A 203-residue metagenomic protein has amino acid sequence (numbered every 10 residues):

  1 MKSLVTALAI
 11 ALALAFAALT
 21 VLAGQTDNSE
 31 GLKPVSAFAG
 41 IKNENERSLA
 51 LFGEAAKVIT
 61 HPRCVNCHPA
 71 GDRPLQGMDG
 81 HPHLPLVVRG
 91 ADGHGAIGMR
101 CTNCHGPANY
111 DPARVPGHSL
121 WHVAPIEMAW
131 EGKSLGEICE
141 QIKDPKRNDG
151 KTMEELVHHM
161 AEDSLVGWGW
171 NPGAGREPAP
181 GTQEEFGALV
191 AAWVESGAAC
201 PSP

Functional and structural regions predicted by a protein language model:
K2-A50, P62-N66, A70-L75, W193-P203: Post-cleavage N-terminal segment of exported redox proteins
A37-V58, P74, M78-H94: Electrostatic cytochrome c docking/interface patches
F38, E46, G53, P62 (+2 more regions): C-type cytochrome heme-c attachment and multiheme electron-transfer modules
R63-G71, G98-A108: The canonical Cys-X-X-Cys-His
P69-A70, Q76-G80, A113-G117: Short, solvent-exposed loop/turn and secondary-structure capping segments
V88, I97-G98, K133: Short C-terminal domain-edge/linker segments immediately following a structured domain
